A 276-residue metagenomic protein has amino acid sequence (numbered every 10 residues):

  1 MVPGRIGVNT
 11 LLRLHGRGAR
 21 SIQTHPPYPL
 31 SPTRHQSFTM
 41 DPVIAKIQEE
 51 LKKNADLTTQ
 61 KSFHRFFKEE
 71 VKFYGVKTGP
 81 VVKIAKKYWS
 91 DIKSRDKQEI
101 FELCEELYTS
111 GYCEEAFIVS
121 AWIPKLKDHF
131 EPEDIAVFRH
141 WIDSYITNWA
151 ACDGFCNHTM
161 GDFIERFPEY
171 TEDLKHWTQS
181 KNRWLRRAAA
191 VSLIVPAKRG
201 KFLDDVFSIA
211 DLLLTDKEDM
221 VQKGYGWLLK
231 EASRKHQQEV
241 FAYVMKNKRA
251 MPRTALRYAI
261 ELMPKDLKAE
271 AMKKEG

Functional and structural regions predicted by a protein language model:
G7-N9, S110: Hydrophobic alpha-helical context, especially transmembrane and signal-peptide helices
G16-A19, H35: Intrinsic disorder/low-complexity segments in short proteins, especially the signal peptide and propeptide regions
T24-T39: Short, Lys/Arg-enriched N-terminal segments with co-localized hydrophobic residues within the first ~10-30 amino acids
F38-G276: Alpha-helical scaffold domains
